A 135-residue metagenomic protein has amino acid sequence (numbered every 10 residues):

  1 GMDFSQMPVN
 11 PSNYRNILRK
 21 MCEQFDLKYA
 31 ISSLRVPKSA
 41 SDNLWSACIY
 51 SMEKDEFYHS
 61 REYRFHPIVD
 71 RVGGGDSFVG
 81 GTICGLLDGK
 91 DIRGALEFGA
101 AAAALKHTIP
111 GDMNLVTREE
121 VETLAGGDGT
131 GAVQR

Functional and structural regions predicted by a protein language model:
M2-R135: Conserved phosphate-binding/catalytic region of the ribokinase-like
